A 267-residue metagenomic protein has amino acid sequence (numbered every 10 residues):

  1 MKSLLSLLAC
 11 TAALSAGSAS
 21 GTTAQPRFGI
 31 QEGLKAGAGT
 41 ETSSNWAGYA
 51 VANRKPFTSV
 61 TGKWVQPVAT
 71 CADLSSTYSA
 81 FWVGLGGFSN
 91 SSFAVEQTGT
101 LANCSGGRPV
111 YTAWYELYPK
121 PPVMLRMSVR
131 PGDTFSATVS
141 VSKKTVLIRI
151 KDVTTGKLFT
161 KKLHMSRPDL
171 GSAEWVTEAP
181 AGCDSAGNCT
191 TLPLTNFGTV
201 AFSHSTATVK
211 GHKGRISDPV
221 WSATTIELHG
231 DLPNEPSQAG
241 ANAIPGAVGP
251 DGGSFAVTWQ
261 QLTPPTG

Functional and structural regions predicted by a protein language model:
M1-T22: Secretory targeting and sorting signals
G21-G267: Exposed, interaction-prone regions of secreted/extracellular proteins
